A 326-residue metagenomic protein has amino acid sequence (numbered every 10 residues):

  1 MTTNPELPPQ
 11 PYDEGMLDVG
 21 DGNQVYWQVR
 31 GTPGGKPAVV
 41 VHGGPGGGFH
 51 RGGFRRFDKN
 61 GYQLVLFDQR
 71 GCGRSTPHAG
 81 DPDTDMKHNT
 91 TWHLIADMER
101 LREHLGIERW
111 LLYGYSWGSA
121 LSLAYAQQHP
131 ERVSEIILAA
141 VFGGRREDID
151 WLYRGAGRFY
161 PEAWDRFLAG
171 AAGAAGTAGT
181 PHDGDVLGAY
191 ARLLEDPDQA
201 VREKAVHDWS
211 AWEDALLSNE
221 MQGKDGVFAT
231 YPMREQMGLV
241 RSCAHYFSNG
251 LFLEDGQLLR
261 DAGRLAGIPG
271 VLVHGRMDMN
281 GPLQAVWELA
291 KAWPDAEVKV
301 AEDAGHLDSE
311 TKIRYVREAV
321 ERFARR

Functional and structural regions predicted by a protein language model:
T3-V25, C243: N-terminal cap/lid segment of alpha/beta-hydrolase-fold proteins
G20-P77: Conserved HGGG/HGGXW glycine-rich cap/lid loop of the alpha/beta-hydrolase fold
W92-W110: Conserved acidic catalytic loop of the alpha/beta-hydrolase fold
E108-E147: Conserved hydrolase catalytic core segment
V133-A189: A catalytic-pocket lid/entrance helix-loop region that shapes and gates access to the active site across common
L265-A266, L272-H274: Short beta-strand/loop motif that positions the catalytic acidic residue of the alpha/beta-hydrolase fold
M279-A285: Conserved alpha/beta-hydrolase "acid-adjacent" motif
A301-R317: Catalytic histidine-centered segment of alpha/beta-hydrolase-like enzymes
